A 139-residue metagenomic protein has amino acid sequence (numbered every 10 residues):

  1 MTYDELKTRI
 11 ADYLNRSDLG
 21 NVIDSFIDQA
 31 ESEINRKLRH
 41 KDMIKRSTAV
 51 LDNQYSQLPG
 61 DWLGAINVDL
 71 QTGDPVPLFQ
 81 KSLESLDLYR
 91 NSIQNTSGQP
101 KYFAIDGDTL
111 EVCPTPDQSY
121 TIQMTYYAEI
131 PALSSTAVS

Functional and structural regions predicted by a protein language model:
M1-S139: Glycine-enriched, solvent-exposed interface loops adjoining structured elements
